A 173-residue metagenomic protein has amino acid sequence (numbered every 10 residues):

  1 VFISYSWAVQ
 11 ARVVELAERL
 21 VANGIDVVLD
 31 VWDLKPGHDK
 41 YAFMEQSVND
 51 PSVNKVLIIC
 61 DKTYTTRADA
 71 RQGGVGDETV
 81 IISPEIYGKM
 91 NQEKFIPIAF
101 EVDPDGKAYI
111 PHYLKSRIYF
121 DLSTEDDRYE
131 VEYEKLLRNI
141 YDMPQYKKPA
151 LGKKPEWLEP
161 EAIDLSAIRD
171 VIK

Functional and structural regions predicted by a protein language model:
V1, W7-V14, E18-A22, F100-K173: C-terminal interaction surface of TIR/SEFIR-family domains
V1-K62, G88-M90: Conserved N-terminal substructure of TIR/SEFIR domains
V13-V14, K40, A68-A70, A108: A short acidic (Asp/Glu
R19-V21, E45, G73-D77, K115: Glycine-rich, phosphate-binding/catalytic loops in enzymes
D39, K62-K89: Conserved TIR/SEFIR loop-to-helix hotspot centered on a Trp-containing motif with a nearby acidic residue
Q46-S47, P84-E85, N139: A generic secondary-structure signal
I96-P97: A short beta-strand element within the Helicase C-terminal
